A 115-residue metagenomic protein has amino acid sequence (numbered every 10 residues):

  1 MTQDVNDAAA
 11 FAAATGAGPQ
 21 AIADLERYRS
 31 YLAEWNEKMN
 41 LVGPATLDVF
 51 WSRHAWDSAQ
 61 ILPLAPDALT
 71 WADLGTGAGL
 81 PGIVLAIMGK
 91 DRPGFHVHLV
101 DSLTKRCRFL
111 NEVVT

Functional and structural regions predicted by a protein language model:
M1-P44, D48: N-terminal auxiliary segments of SAM/dcSAM-dependent transferases
V5, I22, V42, V49 (+3 more regions): Extended aliphatic helical segments
A23, A45, V49-W56, L80 (+1 more regions): Residues at secondary-structure transition points
L25-R29, W35, H54-A55, L80 (+2 more regions): Broad hydrophobic/π-residue packing in well-ordered secondary structure
E34, K38, F50-L69: Conserved alpha-helix/loop element of class I SAM-dependent methyltransferases that forms part of the SAM/SAH-binding
A59-T115: Conserved SAM/SAH cofactor-binding pocket of Class I
